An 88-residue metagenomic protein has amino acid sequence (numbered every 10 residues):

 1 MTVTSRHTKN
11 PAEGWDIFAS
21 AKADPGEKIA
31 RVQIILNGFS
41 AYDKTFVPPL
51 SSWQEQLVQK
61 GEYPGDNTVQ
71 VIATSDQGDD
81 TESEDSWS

Functional and structural regions predicted by a protein language model:
M1-S88: Long, low-complexity serine/threonine/glycine- and acidic-rich segments characteristic of extracellular
